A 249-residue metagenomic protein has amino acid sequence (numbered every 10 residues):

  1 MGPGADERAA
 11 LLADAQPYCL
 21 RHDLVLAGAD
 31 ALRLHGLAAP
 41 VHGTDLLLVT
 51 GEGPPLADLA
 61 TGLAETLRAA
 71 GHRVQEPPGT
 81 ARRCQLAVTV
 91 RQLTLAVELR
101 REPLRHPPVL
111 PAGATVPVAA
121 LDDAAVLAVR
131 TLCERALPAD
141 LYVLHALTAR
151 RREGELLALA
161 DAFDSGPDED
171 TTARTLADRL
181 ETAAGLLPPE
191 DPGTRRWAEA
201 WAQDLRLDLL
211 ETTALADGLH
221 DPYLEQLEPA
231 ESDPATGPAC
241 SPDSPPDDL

Functional and structural regions predicted by a protein language model:
M1-L249: Compositionally biased terminal segments of proteins
